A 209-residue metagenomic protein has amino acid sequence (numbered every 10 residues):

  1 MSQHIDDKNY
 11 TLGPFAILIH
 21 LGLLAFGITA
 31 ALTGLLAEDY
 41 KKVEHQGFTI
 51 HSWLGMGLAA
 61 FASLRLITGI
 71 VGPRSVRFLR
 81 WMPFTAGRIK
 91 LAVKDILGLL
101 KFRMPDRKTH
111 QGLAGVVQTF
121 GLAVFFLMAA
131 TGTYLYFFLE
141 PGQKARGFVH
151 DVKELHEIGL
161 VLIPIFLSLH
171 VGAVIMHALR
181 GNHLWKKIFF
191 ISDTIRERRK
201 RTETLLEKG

Functional and structural regions predicted by a protein language model:
M1-G209: Membrane-embedded alpha-helical bundles that constitute the cytochrome b-like, heme-associated redox core of multi-pass
